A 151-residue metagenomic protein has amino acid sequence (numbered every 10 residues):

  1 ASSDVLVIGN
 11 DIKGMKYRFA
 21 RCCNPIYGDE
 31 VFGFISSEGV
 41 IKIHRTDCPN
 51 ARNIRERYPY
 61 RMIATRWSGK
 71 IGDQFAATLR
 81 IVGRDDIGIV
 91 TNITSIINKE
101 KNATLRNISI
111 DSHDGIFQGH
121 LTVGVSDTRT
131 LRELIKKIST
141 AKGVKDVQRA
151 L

Functional and structural regions predicted by a protein language model:
A1-R80, D85-V90, K99, R106 (+5 more regions): N-terminal non-catalytic structural scaffold regions of very large proteins
A77, F117-G119: Short beta-strand micro-motifs in enzyme catalytic cores
V82, T122-G124: Short hydrophobic/aromatic beta-strand micro-patches that form the beta-sheet surface supporting nucleotide- or nucleic
A103-R106, V144-V147: Short, well-structured beta-strand/strand-turn elements
I116, G124-R129, G143-D146: Charged, surface-exposed alpha-helical interface/stalk elements
